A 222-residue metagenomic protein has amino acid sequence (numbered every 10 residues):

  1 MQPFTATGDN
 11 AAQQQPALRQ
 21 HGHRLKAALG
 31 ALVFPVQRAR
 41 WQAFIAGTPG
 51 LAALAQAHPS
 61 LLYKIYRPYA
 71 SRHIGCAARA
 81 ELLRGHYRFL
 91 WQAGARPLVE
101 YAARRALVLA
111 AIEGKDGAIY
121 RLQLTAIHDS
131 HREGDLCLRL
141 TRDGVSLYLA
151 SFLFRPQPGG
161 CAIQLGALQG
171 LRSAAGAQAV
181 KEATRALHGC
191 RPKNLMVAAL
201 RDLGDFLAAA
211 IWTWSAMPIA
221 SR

Functional and structural regions predicted by a protein language model:
M1-E182: Non-catalytic substrate-recognition and accessory regions of acyl/acetyltransferase enzymes
Y148-L149, R155-R222: Acyl-donor binding region in acyl/amide transferases
